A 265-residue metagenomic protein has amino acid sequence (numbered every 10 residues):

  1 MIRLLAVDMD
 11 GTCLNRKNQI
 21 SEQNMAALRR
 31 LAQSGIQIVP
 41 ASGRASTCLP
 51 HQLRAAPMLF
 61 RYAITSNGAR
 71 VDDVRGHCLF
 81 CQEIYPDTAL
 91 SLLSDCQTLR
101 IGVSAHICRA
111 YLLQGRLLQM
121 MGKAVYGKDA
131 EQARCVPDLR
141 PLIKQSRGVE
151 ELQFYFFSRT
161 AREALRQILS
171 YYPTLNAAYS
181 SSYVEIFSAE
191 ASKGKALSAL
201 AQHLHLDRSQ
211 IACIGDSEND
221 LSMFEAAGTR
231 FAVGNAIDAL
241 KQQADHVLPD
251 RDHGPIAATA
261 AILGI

Functional and structural regions predicted by a protein language model:
M1-L4, S21, E185-I265: Mg2+-dependent phosphoryl-transfer enzymes with acidic/Ser/Thr/Gly-rich catalytic loops
R3-K17, L92, F224: Asp-based phosphoryl-transfer active-site loop
R16-K17, L49-H51, V74-R75, Q114-G115 (+4 more regions): Short glycine-/acidic-enriched loop or helix-start segments at secondary-structure transitions that form or flank
Q19-M120: Active-site phosphate-binding/coordination module
G35-V39, L59-R61, E151-L152, S209-Q210 (+1 more regions): Short active-site oxyanion
A56-L59, N67, Y171-P173, A226-A227 (+1 more regions): Short, structured coil segments at secondary-structure junctions
F60-S66, A177-A178, R230-G234, L248-P249: Short hydrophobic/aromatic-enriched beta-strand-loop microsegments
D95, L99-I214, E218-M223, N235: Conserved acidic, metal-coordinating active-site core of Asp-based, Mg2+-dependent phosphoryl-transfer enzymes
